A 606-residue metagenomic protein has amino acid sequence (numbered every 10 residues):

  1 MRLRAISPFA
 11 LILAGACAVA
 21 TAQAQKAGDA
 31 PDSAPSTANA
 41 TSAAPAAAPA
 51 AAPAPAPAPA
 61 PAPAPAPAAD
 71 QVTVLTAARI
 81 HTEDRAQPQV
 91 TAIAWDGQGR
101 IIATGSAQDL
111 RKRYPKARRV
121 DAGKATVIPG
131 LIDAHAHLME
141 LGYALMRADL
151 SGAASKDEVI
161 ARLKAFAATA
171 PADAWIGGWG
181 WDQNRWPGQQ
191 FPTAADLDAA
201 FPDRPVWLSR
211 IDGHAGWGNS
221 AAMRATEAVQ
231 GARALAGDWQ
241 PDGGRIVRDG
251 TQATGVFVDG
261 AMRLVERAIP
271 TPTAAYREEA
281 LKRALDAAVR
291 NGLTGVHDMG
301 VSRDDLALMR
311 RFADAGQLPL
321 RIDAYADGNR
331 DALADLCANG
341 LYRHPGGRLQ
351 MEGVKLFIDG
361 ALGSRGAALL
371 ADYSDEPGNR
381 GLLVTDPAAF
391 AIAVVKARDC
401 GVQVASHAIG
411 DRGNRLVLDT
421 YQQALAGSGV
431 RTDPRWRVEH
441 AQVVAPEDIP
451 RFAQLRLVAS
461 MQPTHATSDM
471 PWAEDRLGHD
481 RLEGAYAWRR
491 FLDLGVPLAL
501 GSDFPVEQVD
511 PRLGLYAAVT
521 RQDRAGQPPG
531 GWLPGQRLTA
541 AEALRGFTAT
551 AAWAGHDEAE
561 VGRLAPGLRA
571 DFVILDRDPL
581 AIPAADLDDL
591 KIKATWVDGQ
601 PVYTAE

Functional and structural regions predicted by a protein language model:
M1-R4: N-terminal secretory signal peptides that target proteins for export/translocation
S7-A18: Bacterial N-terminal signal peptides
A22-A24: Boundary at the C-terminal end of the N-terminal hydrophobic targeting segment
K26-A48: N-terminal propeptides/low-complexity segments immediately following signal peptides in secreted or periplasmic proteins
N39-S42, P53, P61-T76, H81 (+10 more regions): Divalent metal-binding segments
F312-G316, G340-L349, F452-Q454: Acidic (Asp/Glu)-rich catalytic clusters
R348-G366, R456-T467: Non-cysteine beta-strand/loop elements that form the S-adenosyl-L-methionine
V395-A405, I409-W436, H440-A441, P446-P450 (+2 more regions): His/Asp/Glu-enriched, well-ordered alpha-helical/loop segment that forms or immediately abuts the divalent-metal
